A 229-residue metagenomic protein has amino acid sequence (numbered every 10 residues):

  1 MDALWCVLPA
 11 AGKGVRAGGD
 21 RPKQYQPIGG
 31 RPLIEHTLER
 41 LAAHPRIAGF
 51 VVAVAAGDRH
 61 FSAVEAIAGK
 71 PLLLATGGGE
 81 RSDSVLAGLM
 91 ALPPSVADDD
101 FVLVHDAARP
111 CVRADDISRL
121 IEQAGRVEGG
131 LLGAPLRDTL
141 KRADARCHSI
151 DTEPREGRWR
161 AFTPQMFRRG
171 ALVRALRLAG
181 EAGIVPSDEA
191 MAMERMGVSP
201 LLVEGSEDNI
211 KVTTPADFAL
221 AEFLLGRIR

Functional and structural regions predicted by a protein language model:
M1-R59, L72: N-terminal glycine-rich phosphate-binding loop and ensuing alpha1 helix
P27, C111, M166, K211-V212: Short aromatic/basic micro-patch
I47-V51, L72, E128, E181 (+1 more regions): Short active-site oxyanion
A66-D100: Short phosphate-binding loop-to-helix
R81, A107-C111: Acidic metal-phosphate-binding loop of nucleotide-sugar-dependent transferases
F101-H105: Short aromatic-hydrophobic micro-motifs that form the base-stacking/packing surface for donor nucleotide recognition
C111-V203: Conserved core of the sugar-phosphate nucleotidyltransferase
N209-R229: Hydrophobic helical membrane-anchoring modules
